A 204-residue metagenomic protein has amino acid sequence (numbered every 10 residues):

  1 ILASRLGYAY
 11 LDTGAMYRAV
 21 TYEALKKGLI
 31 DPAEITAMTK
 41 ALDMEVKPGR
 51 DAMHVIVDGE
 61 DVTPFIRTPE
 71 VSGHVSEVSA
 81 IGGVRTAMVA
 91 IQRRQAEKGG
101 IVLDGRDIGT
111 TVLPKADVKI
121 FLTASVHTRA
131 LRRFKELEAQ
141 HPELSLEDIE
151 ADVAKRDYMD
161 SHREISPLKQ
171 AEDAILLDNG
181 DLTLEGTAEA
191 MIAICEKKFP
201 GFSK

Functional and structural regions predicted by a protein language model:
I1: Active-site signature of alpha/beta-hydrolase-fold catalytic machinery across serine- and Asp/Cys-nucleophile hydrolases
S4-P69: N-terminal phosphate/diphosphate-binding loop that engages ATP/GTP or pyrophosphate donors across diverse enzyme folds
Y8, H54, G100, A174-I175: Hydrophobic "anchor" residues on beta-strands that sit immediately upstream of conserved functional sites
L11, V118-I120, I175-L177: Hydrophobic/aromatic beta-strand patches that form the interior of the parallel beta-sheet core in alpha/beta enzyme
G14, G59, M88, V102 (+1 more regions): Residue-level signal for inorganic ion chemistry
K47-G49, R85, Q92-K98, T110-T111 (+2 more regions): Small-molecule kinase domains that catalyze NTP-dependent phosphoryl transfer to phosphate-bearing small molecules
T63-Q140: ATP-dependent NMP and nucleoside kinases share a basic, alpha-helical "lid"
A193-K204: Generic C-terminal helix-cap and adjacent flexible tail
